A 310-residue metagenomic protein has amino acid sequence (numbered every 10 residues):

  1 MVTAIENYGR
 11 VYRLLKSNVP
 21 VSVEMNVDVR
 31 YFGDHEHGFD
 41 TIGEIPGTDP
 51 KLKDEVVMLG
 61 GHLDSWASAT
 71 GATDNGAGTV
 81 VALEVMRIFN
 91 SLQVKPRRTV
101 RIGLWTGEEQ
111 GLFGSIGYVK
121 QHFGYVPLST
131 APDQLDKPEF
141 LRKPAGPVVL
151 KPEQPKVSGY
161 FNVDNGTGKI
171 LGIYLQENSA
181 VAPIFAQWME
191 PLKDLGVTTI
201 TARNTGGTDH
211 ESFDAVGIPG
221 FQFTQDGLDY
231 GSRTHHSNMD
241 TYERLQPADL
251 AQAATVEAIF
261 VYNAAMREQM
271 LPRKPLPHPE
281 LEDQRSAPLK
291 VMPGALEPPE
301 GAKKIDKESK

Functional and structural regions predicted by a protein language model:
M1-G71, R87, S91-R97: Soluble metallo-hydrolase cores and metallopeptidase-like ectodomains found primarily in the secretory/periplasmic
M1-K16, W105-R233, L296-E308: Metal-dependent peptidase/peptidase-like ectodomains
M1-V2, R87, S91, Y230-K290 (+2 more regions): His/Asp/Glu-rich mid-to-C-terminal helical/loop segments that flank catalytic regions of hydrolases
P50-K53, I88-R98, H122-T130, L150-Q154 (+1 more regions): Secondary-structure transition/capping motifs at alpha-helix termini and the adjoining loop/turn into the next element
K53-V56, A69-T73, V94, L112-I116 (+2 more regions): Short, solvent-exposed loop/turn and secondary-structure capping segments
V56-G60, R97-T106, D133-Q134, P155 (+2 more regions): Beta-strand segments within the central parallel beta-sheet cores of soluble alpha/beta enzyme folds
T73-V85: Active-site alpha-helical elements of protease catalytic centers
